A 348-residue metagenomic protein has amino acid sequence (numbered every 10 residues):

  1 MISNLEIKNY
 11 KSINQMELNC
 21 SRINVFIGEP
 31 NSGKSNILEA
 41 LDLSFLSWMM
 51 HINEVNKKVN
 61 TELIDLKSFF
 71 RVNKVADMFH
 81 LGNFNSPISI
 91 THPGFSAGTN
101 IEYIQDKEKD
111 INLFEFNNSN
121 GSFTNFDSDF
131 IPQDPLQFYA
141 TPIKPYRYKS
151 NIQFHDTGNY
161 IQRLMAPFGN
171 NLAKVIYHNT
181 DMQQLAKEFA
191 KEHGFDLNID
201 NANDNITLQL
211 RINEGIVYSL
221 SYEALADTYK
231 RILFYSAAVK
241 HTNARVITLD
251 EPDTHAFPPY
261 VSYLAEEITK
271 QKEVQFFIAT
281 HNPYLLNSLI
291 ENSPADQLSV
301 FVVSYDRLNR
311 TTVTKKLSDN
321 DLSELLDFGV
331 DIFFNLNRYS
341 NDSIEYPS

Functional and structural regions predicted by a protein language model:
M1-M50, I216-S348: Switch/communication elements of ASCE P-loop NTPase nucleotide-binding domains
L46-V246, D306-S348: Phosphate-coordinating catalytic segments in nucleotide- and nucleic-acid-processing enzymes
